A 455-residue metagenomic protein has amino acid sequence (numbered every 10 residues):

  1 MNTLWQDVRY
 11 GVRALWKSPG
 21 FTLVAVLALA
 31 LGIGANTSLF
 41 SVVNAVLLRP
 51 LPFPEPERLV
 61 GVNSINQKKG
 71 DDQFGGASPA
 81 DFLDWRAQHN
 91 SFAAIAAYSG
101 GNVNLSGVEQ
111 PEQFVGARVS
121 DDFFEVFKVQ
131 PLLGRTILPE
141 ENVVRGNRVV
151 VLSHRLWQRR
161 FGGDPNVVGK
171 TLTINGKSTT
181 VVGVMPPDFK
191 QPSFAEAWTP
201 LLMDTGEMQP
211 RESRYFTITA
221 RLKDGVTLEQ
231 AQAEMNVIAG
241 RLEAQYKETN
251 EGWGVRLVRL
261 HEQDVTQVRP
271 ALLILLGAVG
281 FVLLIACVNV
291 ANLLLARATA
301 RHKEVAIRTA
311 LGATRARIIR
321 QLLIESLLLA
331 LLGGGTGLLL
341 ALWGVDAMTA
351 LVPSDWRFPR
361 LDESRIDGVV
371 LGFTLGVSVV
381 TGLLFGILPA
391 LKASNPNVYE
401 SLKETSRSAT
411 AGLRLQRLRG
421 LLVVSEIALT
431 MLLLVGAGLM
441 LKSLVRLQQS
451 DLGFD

Functional and structural regions predicted by a protein language model:
M1-T22, L260-V265, L293-R320, I324 (+1 more regions): Alpha-helical transmembrane segments of integral membrane proteins
S18-V46, P50, I285-C287, A330-G334 (+1 more regions): Short, strongly hydrophobic transmembrane alpha-helices
G32-G34, A310-T314, G333-G337, A341 (+1 more regions): A short glycine-centered flexible hinge/capping loop motif at secondary-structure junctions
L39-I65, H89-S91, Q130, S193-F194 (+4 more regions): Membrane-proximal juxtamembrane linkers immediately C-terminal to transmembrane helices
V60-S64, A80-L138: Short amphipathic beta-strand/extended segments in non-transmembrane regions
N102, G116-P139, N147-L273, D346-A350 (+2 more regions): Mid-to-C-terminal secondary-structure elements that act as membrane-proximal/extracytoplasmic interface segments
D264-V282, G368-F373: N-terminal membrane-entry
